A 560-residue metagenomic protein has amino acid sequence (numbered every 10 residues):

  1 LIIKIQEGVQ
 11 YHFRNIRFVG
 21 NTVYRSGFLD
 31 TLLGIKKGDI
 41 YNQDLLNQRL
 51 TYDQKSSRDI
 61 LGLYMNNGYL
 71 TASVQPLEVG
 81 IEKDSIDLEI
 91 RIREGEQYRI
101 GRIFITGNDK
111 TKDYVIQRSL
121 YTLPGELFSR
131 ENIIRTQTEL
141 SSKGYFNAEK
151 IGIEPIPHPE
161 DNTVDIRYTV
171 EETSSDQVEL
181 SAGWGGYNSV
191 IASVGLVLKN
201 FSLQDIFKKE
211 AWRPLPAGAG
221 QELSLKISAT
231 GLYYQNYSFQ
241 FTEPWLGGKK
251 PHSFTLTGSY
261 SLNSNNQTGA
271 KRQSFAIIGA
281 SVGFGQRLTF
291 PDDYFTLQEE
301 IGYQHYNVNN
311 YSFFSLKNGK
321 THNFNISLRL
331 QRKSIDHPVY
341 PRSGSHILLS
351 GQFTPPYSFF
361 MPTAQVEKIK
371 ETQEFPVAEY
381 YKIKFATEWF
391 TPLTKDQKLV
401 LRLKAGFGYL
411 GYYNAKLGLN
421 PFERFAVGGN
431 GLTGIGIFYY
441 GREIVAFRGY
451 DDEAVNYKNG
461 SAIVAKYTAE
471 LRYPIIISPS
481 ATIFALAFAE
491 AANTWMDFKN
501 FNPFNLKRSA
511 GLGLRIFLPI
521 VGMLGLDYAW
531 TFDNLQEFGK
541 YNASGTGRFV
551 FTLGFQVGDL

Functional and structural regions predicted by a protein language model:
L1-G185, I206-Q240, I383-A386, T391 (+1 more regions): Periplasmic polypeptide-binding modules associated with outer-membrane biogenesis and secretion
I3, I90, T494-D497, N534: Short, solvent-exposed loop/turn segments at secondary-structure junctions
V23, S129-I347, L403, G449 (+3 more regions): Gram-negative/organellar outer-membrane beta-barrel architecture
Q43, Q117, N266-G269, N310-F313 (+3 more regions): Short acidic, glycine/proline-rich loop/turn micro-motifs
D113, G186, G258-S259, A405 (+3 more regions): Active/binding-pocket-proximal capping segment
N162, D176-Q177, G183-G186, S312-I475 (+5 more regions): C-terminal outer-membrane beta-barrel translocator/porin domains of Gram-negative envelope proteins and their
I476, A492-T494, P519-V521, T531-L535: Short Gly/Pro-enriched loop/turn and capping motifs at secondary-structure junctions
D497, F501-L524, Q536: Strand-loop-strand
